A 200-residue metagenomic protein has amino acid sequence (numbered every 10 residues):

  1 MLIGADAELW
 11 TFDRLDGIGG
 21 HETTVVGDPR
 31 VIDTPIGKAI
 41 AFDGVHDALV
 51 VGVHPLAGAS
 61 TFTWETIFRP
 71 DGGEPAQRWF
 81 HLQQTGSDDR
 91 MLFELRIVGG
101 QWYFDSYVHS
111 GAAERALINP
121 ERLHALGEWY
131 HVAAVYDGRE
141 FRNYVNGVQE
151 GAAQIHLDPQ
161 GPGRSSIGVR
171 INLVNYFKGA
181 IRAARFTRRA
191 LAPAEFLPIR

Functional and structural regions predicted by a protein language model:
M1-R200: Extracellular glycan-associated modules
